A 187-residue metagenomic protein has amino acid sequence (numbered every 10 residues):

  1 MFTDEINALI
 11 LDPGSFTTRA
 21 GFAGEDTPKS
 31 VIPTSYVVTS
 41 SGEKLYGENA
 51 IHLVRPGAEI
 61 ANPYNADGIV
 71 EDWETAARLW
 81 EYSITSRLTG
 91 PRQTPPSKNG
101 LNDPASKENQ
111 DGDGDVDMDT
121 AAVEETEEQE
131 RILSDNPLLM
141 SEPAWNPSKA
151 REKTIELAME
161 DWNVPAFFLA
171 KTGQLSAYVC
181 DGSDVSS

Functional and structural regions predicted by a protein language model:
M1-T3, A150, N163-S187: Conserved phosphate-binding catalytic cores of ATP/NTP-utilizing and phosphoryl-transfer enzymes
N7-E142, N146-K149, K153-I155, A166: Conserved phosphate-binding loops in N-terminal lobes of ATP-dependent enzymes of the actin/Hsp70/sugar-kinase
